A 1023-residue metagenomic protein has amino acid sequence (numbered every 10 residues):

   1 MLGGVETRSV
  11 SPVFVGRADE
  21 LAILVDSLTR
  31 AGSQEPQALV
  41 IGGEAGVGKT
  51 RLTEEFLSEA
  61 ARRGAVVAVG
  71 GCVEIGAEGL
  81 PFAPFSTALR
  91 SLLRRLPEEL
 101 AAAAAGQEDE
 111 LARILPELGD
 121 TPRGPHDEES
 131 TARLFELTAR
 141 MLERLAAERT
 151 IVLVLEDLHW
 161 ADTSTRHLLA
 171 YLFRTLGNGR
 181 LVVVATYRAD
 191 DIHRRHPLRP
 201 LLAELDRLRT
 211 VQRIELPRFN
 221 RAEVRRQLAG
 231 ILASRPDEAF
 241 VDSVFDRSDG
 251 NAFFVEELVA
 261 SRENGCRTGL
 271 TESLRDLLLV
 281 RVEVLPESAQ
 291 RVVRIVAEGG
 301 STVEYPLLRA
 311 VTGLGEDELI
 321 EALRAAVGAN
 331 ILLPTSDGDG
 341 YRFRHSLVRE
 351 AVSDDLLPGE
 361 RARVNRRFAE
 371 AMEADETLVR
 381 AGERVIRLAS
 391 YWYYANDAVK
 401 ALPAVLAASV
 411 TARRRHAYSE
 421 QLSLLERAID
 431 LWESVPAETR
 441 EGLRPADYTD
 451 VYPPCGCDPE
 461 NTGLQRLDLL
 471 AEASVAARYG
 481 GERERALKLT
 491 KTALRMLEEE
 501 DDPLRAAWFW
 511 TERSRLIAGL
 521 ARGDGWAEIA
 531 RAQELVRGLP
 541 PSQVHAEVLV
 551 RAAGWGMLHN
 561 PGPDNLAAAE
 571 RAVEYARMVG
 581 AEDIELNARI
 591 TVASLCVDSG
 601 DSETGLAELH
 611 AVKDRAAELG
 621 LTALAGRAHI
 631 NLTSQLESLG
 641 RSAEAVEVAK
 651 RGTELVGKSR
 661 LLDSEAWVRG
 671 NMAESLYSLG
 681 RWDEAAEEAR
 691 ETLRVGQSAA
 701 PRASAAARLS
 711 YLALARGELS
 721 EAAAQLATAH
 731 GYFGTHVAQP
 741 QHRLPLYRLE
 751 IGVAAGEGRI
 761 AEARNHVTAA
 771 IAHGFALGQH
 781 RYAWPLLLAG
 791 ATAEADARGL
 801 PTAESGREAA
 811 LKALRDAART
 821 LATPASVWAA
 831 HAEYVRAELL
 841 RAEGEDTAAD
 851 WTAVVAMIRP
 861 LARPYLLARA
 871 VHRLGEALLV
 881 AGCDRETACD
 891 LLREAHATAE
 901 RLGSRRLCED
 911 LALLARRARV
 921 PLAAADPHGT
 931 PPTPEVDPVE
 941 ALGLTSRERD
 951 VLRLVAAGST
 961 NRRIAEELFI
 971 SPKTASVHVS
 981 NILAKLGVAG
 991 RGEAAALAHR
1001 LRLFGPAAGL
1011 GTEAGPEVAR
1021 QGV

Functional and structural regions predicted by a protein language model:
L2-G3, A68, F82-V152, A203-D206 (+6 more regions): Conserved Walker-type P-loop NTP-binding/catalytic site
E6, V47, F219, E223-I231 (+4 more regions): Short secondary-structure boundary elements
E35-P36, L80, V303, G338-G340 (+19 more regions): Alpha-solenoid helical repeat architecture
A38, L52-F56, T302, E321-A322 (+9 more regions): Extended alpha-helical scaffolding segments used for macromolecular assembly and cargo binding
V47-E78, A83, E321: P-loop NTPase Walker A phosphate-binding motif
A61, L270, E426-E433, A437-S675 (+5 more regions): Internal alpha-solenoid helical repeat scaffolds
R113, G177-F240, F254-E257, S273: Alpha-helical sensor/transducer elements of the RecA-like P-loop NTPase core
R916, H928-A989, E993-G1011, G1015-V1023: Helix-turn-helix DNA-binding segment
